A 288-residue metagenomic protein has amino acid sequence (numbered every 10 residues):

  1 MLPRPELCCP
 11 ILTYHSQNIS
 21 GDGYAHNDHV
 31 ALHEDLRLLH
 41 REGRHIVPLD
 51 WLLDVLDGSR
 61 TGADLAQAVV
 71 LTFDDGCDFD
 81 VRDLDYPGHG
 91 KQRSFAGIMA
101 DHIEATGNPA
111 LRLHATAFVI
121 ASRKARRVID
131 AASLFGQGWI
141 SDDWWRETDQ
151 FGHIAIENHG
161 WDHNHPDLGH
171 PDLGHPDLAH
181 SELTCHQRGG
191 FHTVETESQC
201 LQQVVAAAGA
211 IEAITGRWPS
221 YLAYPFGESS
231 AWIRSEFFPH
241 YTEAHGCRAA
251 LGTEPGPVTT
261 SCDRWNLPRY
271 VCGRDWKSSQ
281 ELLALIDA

Functional and structural regions predicted by a protein language model:
M1-L7, I11: N-terminal carbohydrate-binding accessory modules
R4, Q17-H153, W218, Y224: Active-site beta->alpha N-cap acidic-glycine motif
E6-C8, L65, S261: A short, polar/charged loop/turn motif at coil->beta-strand junctions and beta-hairpin connectors
L7, Y14, I19-G21, A179-E182 (+1 more regions): Amphipathic, alpha-helical segments enriched in basic
P10-L12, L71-F73, A115-A117, I156-H159 (+3 more regions): Hydrophobic faces of well-ordered beta-strands that scaffold small-molecule active sites in alpha/beta enzyme cores
Y14-Q17, L49-L52, F118-S122, H159-H163 (+3 more regions): Active-site-proximal beta-strand/loop segments in catalytic clefts of secreted hydrolases
N27-G62, Q150, E212-I214, T242-A288: C-terminal domain-boundary segment and adjacent tail
D83, P87-N108, S122-H153, D162-N266: Catalytic domains of cell-wall/extracellular-matrix polysaccharide-remodeling enzymes, centered on de-N-acetylation
